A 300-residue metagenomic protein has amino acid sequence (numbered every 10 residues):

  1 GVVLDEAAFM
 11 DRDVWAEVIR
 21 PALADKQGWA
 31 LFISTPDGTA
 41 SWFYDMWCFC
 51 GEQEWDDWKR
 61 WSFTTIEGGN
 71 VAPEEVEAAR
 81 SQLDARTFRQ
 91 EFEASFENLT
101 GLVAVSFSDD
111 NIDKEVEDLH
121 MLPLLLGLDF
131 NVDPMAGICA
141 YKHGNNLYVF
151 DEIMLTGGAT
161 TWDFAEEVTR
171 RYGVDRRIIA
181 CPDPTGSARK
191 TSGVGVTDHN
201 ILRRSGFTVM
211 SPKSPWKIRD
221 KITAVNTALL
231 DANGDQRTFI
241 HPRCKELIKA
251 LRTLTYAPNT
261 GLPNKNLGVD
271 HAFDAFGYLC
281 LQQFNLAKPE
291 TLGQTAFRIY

Functional and structural regions predicted by a protein language model:
D5-A7: Walker B catalytic acidic pair
F9-L83: ASCE P-loop NTPase helicase motor core
I33, F63, F92, G137 (+3 more regions): A residue-level signal for conserved active-site and pocket-lining positions in enzyme catalytic cores
C48-D57, S95, S108-E117, N200-R204 (+1 more regions): Short, conserved catalytic or adaptor-binding loops enriched in Gly and charged residues
G68-L128, D133: ATPase catalytic-site recognition across NTP-hydrolyzing enzymes
I138, H143-N264, L286-Y300: Mg2+-dependent endonuclease catalytic cores in nucleic-acid-processing enzymes, primarily RNase H-like
N264-A287, T291: Acidic, Mg2+-coordinating catalytic module of metal-dependent nucleases/exonucleases that use a two-metal-ion mechanism
